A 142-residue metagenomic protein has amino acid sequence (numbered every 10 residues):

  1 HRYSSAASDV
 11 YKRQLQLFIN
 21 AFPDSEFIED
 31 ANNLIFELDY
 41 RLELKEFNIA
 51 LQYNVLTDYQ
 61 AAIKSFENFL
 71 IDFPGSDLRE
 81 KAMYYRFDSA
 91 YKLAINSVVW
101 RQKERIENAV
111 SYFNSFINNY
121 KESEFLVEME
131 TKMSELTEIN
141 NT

Functional and structural regions predicted by a protein language model:
H1-A7, Y11: Single conserved hydrophobic/aromatic residue that forms the stacking wall/gate of nucleotide- or nucleobase-binding
S5, F36-D39, E43, P74 (+2 more regions): Short coil/turn linking the two alpha-helices of tandem helical-hairpin repeats
Q16-N33, E37, R41, F69-R79 (+1 more regions): Short solvent-exposed coil/turn linkers within tandem alpha-helical repeat scaffolds
